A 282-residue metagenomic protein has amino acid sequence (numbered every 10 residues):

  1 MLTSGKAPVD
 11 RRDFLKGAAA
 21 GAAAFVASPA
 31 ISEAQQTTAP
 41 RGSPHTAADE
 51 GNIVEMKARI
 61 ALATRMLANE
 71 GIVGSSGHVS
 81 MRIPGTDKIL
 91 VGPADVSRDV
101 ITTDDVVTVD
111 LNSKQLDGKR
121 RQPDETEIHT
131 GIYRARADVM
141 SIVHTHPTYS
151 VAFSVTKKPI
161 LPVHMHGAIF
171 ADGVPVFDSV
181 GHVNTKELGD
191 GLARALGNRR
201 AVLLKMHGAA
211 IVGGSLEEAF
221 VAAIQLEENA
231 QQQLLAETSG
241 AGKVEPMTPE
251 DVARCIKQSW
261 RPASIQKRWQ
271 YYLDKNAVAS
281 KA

Functional and structural regions predicted by a protein language model:
M1-D10, E33: N-terminal secretory signal peptides
K16-P29, Q35-A282: Glycine-rich flexible loops
